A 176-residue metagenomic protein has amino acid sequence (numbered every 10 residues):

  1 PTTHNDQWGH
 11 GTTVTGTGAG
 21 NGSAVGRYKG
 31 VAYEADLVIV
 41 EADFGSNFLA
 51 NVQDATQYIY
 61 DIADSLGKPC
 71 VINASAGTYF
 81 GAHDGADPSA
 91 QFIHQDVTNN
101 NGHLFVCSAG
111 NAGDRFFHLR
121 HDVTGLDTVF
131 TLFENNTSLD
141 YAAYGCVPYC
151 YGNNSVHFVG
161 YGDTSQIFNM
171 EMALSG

Functional and structural regions predicted by a protein language model:
P1-N51, G67-V71, G85, N100-L104 (+4 more regions): Subtilisin-like serine protease catalytic core
G11, T15, Q53-T56, A90 (+1 more regions): Extracytoplasmic/secreted envelope proteins and their assembly/folding machinery, especially bacterial periplasmic
G18-V25, I59-A63, A76, F80 (+1 more regions): Sec/Tat-exported extracytoplasmic proteins
I39, Q53-D61, N73: Subunit-assembly interface segments of extracellular/virion macromolecular structures
C70-G176: Catalytic-core segments of hydrolase enzymes
